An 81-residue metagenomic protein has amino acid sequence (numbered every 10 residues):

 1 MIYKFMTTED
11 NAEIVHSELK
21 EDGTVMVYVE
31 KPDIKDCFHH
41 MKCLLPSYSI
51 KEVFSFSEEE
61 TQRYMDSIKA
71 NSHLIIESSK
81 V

Functional and structural regions predicted by a protein language model:
M1-H16: Negatively charged, low-complexity tracts enriched in Asp/Glu with abundant Ser/Thr
I2-F5, V29-E30, Q62: Intrinsically disordered, low-complexity segments enriched in polar/charged residues with Gly/Pro, especially when
T7-T8, T24, T61: Residue-identity detector for threonine
I14-F56: A short, structured beta-strand/loop element
V53-V81: Short, compact, well-ordered microdomains
